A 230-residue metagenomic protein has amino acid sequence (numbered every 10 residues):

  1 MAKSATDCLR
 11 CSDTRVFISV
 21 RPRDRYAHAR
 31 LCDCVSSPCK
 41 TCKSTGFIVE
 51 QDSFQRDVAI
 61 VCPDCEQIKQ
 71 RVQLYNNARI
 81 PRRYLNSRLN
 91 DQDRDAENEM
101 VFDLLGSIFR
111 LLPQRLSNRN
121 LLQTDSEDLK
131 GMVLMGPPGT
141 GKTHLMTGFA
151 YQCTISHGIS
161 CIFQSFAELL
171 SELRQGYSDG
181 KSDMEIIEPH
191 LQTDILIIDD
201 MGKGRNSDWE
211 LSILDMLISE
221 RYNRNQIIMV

Functional and structural regions predicted by a protein language model:
H28-I80: Interdomain "pre-motor" coupling segment immediately N-terminal to P-loop NTPase/helicase cores
Y75-D103: Dynamic helix-loop-helix/coil hinge segments at AAA+ ATPase domain boundaries and subdomain interfaces
D93-M132: Pre-Walker A (pre-P-loop) alpha-helix and adjacent loop at the N terminus of AAA/AAA+ ATPase modules, a conserved
T124-M146: Walker A/P-loop nucleotide-binding motif
L129-V133, S160-C161, I195, I227-M229: Residue-level preference for the first positions of well-ordered beta-strands
Y151-I162: Post-Walker A helix-loop "phosphate-sensing" segment adjacent to the P-loop in P-loop NTPases
F163-L173: A short hydrophobic beta-strand->loop->alpha-helix junction that borders the nucleotide-binding pocket of P-loop NTPases
R174-Q226: Conserved nucleotide-sensing/catalytic segment adjacent to the nucleotide-binding pocket in NTP-handling enzymes
